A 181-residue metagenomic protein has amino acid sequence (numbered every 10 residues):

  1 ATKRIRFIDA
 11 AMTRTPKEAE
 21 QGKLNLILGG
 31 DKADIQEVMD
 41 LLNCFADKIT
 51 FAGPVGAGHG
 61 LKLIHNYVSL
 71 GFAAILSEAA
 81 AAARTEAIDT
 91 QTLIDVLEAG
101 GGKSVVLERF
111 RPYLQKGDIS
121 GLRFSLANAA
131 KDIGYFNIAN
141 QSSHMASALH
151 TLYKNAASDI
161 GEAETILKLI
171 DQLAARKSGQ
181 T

Functional and structural regions predicted by a protein language model:
A1-L70: Rossmann-fold dinucleotide-binding core
I27, A82-A83, I138-N140, Q172: Helix-loop "lid/cap" segments that line or gate small-molecule binding pockets
D34, I75, D89, K103: Short phosphate-engaging motifs
L61-H65, A82-T90: Rossmann-like dinucleotide-binding domain that binds NAD(P)(H)
A79: Cationic-aromatic interfacial patches
I88-G101: Small-residue-rich helix-loop
V106-E164: Interdomain hinge/lid region at the active-site interface of Rossmann-like NAD(P)-dependent oxidoreductases
S158-T181: NAD(P)-dependent dehydrogenase/reductase Rossmann-like domain
